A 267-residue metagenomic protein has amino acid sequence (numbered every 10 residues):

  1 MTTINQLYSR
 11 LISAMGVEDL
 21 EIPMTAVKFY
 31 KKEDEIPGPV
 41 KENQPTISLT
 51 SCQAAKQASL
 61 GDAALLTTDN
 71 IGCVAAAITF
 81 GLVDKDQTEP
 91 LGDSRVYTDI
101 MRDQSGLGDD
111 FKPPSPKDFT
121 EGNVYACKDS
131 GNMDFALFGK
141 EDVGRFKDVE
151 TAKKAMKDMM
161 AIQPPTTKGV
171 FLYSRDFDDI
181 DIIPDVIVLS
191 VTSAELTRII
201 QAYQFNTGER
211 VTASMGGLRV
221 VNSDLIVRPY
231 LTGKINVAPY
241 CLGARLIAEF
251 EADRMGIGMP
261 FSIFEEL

Functional and structural regions predicted by a protein language model:
I4-L267: Acidic, serine/proline-rich low-complexity intrinsically disordered regions
